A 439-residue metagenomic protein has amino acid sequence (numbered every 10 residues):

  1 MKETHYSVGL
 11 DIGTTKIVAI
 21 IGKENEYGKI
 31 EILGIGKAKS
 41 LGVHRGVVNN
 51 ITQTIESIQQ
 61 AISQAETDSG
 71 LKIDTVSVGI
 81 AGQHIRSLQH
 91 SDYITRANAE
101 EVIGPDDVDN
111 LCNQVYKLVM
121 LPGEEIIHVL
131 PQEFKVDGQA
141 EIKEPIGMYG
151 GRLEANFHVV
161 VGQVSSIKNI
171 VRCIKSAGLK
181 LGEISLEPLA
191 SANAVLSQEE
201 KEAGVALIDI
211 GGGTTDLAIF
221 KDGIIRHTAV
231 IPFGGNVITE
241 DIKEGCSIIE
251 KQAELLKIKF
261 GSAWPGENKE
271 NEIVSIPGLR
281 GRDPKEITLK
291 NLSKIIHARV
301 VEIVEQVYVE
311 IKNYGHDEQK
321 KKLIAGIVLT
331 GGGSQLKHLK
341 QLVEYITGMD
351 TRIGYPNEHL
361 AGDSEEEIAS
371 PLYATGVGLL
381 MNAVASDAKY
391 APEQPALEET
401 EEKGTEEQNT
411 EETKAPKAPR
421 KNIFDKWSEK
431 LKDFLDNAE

Functional and structural regions predicted by a protein language model:
M1-T14, I20-V76, I80-L207, G235 (+2 more regions): Nucleotide/phosphate-binding catalytic cleft detector across ATP-hydrolyzing and phosphate-transferring enzymes
L10, A19, V78, I174 (+5 more regions): Residue-level signature of catalytic and energy-coupling elements of molecular machines, predominantly ATP/GTP-dependent
L10-K16, I80-A81, L207-T214, F220-G223 (+2 more regions): A short acidic Gly-Thr/Ser loop motif
N25, E200, L342-G348: Short, solvent-exposed amphipathic alpha-helical segments in soluble enzyme and RNA/protein-processing domains
I62-D74, V304-A325: Phosphate/pyrophosphate-binding loops at sites that engage ATP/ADP/AMP, CoA/4′-phosphopantetheine, polyphosphate
A81, G162, S262-W264, K320-I346: Glycine-rich phosphate-binding loops at beta-strand->alpha-helix junctions
R226-H227, E240, T288-S293, A325 (+1 more regions): Short beta-alpha connecting loops at secondary-structure transitions that line or flank enzyme active sites
Y355-T400: Glycine-rich phosphate-binding/hydrolytic loop that grips phosphoryl groups
